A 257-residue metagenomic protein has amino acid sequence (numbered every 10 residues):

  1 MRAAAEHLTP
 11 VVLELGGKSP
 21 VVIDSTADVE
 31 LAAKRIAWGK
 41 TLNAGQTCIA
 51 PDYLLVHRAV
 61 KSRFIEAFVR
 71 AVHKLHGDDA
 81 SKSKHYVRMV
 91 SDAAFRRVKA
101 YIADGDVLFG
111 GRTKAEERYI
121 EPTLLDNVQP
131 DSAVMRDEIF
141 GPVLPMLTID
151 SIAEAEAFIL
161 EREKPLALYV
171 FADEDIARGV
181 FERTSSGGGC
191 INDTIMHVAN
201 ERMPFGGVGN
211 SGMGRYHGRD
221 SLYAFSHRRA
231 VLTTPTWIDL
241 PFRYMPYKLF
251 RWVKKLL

Functional and structural regions predicted by a protein language model:
M1-P130, I191, K254-K255: ALDH superfamily catalytic-core signature
V22, Y119-L257: Conserved C-terminal structural/oligomerization subdomain of aldehyde/semialdehyde dehydrogenase
